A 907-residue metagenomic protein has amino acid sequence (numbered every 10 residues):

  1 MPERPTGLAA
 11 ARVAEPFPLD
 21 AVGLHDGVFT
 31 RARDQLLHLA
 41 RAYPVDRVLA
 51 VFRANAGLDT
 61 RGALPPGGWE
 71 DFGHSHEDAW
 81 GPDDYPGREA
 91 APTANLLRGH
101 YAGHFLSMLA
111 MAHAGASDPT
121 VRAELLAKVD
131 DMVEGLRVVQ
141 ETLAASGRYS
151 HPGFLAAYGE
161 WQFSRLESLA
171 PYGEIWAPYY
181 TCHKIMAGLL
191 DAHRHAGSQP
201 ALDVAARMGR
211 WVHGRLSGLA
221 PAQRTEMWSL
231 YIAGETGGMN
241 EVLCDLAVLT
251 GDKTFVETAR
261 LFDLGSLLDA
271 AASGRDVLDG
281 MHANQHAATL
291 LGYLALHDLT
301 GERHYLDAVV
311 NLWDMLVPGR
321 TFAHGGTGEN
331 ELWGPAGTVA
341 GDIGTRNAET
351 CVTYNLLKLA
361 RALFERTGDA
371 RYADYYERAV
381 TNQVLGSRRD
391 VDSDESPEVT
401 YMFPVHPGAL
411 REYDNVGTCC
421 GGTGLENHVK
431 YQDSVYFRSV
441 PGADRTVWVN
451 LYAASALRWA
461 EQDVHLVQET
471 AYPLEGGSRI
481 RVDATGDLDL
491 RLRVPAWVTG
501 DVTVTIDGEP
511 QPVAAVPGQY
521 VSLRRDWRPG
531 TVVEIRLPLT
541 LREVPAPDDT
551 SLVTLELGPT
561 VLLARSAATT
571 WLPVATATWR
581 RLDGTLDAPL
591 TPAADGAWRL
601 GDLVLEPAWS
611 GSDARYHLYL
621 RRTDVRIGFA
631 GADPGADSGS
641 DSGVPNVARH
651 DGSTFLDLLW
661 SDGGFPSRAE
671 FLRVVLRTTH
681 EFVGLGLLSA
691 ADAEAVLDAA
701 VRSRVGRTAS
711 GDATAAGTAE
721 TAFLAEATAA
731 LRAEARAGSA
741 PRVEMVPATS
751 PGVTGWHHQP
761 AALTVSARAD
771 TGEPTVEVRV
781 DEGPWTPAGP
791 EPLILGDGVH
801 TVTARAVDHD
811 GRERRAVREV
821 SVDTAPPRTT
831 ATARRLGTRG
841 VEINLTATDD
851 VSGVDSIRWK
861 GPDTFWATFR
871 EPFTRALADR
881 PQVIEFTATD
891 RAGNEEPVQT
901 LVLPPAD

Functional and structural regions predicted by a protein language model:
M1-Y101, A127-E167, Q199: Low-complexity, Ser/Thr/Pro/Gly-enriched N-terminal "stalk/linker" regions
P18, H25-V28, A32, P119-V139 (+6 more regions): Extended, well-ordered alpha-helical scaffold segments
F29, F105-A123, H183-Q199, G238-G251 (+9 more regions): Well-ordered alpha-helical scaffold segments within catalytic/enzyme domains
P65, E70, A79-A102, L166-T181 (+5 more regions): Solvent-exposed loop and edge beta-strand segments that line ligand/cofactor-binding and catalytic clefts
V309, A373-R389, S393-R481, V516 (+2 more regions): C-terminal beta-rich recognition modules with glycine/proline-rich loops and embedded aromatic residues
T499-R524, E543-D548, T864: Solvent-exposed beta-strand/loop surfaces of large extracellular or lumenal domains
T623-A713, G717-E734: Soluble extracellular-acting proteins and domains
A725-D907: Low-complexity, disordered linker/stalk regions enriched in Pro/Thr/Ser/Gly
